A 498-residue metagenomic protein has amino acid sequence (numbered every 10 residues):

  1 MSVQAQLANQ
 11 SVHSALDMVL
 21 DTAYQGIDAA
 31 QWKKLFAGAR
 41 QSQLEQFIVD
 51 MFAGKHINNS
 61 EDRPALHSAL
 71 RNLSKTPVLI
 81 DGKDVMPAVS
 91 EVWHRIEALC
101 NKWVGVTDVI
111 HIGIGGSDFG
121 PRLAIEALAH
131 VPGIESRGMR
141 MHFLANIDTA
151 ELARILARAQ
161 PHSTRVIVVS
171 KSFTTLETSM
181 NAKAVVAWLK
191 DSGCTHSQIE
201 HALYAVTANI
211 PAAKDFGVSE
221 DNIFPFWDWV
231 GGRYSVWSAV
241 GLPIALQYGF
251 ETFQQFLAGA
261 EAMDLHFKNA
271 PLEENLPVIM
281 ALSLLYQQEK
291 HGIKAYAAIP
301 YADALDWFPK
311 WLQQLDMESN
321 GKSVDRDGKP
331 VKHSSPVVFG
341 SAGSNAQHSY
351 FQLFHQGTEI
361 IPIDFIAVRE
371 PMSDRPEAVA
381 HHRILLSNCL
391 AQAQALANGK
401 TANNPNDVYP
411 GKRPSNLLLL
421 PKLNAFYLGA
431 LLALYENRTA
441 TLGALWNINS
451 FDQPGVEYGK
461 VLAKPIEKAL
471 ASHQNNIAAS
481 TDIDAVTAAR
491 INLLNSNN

Functional and structural regions predicted by a protein language model:
S2-T107, V379-L390, Q394-N398, V408 (+3 more regions): Extended, charge-enriched "interface" segments that sit outside catalytic cores
D21-Y24, K33-F36, P336-K422: Helicase-primase coupling helices
N72-D84, I134-M139, P330-H333: Gly-rich Lys/Arg/Thr-decorated short loops/hinges at beta-loop-alpha junctions or inter-strand turns that position
A98-A270, P465-K468: Glycine-rich phosphate-binding loops that contact phosphosugars or nucleotide phosphates
G105, I134-G138, P161-H162, C194-E200 (+5 more regions): Short helix-terminating capping/connector loops at secondary-structure junctions
D108-G115, V166-S172, A295-A302, V337 (+1 more regions): Short glycine-rich or small-residue beta-strand-to-loop segments that form or flank ligand, phosphate, metal/Fe-S
D191-D364, R369-R375, Y458-L462, E467 (+1 more regions): Active-site phosphate/pyrophosphate-binding segments
L423-Q474: C-terminal structured subdomain/cap of oxidoreductase catalytic cores
